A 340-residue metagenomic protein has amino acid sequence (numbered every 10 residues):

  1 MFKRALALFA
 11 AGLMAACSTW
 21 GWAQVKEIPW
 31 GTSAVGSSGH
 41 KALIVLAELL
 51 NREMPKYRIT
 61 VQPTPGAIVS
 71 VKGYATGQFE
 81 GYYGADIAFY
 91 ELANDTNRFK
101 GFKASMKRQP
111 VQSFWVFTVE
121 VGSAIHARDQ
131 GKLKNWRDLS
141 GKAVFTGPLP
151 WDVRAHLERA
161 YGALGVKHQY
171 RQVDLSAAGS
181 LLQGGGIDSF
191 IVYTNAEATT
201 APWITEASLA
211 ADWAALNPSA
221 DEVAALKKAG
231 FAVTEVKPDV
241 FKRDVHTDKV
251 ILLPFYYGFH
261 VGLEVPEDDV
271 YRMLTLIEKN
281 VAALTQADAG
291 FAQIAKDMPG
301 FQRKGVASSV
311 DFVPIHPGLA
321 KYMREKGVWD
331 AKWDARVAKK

Functional and structural regions predicted by a protein language model:
M1-F9: Bacterial N-terminal signal peptides that target proteins for export
L8-C17: Bacterial N-terminal signal peptides
C17-A23: Sec/Tat signal peptide C-region and signal peptidase I cleavage site
V25-E53, Y57-T60, V121-G184, N195 (+3 more regions): Bilobed "Venus flytrap"/periplasmic-binding protein-like clamshell domains and structurally analogous long
A42-T76, V245-T247, K340: Extracytoplasmic small-molecule ligand-binding "clamshell" domains of the periplasmic binding protein/Venus flytrap
D86-I87, D95-S105, Q112, A127-D129 (+1 more regions): Pocket-lining segment of extracytoplasmic ligand-binding domains
K134-N135, G141-R159, G230-P299: Ligand-binding clefts/hinges and TM-proximal coupling segments of bilobed small-molecule sensing domains
A177, T194-A215, A225-K227, D268-K340: An extracytoplasmic/periplasmic, membrane-proximal ligand-sensing/linker region
